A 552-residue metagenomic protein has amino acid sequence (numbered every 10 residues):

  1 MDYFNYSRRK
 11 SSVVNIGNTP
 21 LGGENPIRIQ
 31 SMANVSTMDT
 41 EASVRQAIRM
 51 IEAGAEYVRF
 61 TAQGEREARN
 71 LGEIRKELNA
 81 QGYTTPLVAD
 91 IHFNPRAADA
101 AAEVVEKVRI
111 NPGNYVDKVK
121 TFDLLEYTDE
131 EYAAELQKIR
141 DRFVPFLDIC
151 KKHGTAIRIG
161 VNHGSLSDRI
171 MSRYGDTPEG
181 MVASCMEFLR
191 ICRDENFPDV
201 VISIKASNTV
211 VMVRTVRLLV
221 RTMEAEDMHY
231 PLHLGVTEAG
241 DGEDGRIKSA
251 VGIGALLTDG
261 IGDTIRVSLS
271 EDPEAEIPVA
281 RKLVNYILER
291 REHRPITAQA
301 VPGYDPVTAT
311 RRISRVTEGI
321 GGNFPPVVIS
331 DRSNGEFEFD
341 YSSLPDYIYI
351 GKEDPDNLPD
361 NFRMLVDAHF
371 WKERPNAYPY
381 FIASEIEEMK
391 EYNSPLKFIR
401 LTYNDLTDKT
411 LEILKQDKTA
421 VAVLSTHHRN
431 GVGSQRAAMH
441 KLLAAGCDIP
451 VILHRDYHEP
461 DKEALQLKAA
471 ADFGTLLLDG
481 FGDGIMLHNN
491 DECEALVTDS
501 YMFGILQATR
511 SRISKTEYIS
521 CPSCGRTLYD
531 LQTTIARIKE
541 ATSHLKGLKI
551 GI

Functional and structural regions predicted by a protein language model:
D2, A55-E187, V316-G319, V328-G433 (+1 more regions): Active-site beta->alpha loop and helix N-cap motifs at the rims of alpha/beta catalytic domains
D2-G22, Q30-T37, V307-F337: N-terminal basic/disordered segments at the start of proteins
S11-N25, M38, A156-L166, L283-I287 (+1 more regions): Short, compositionally biased "basic patch" segments
N15-Q30, V35-G54, V58, Q63-R66: N-terminal glycine-rich anion-binding loops that anchor highly charged ligand groups
L21, P26, N34-S36, Y115 (+9 more regions): Short, glycine-/Ser/Thr-/acidic-enriched flexible segments
T37-R49, F93-D99, S249-I253, N334-Y341 (+2 more regions): Short, acidic/polar
E126-F143, D148, I170-G321, L396 (+1 more regions): Catalytic alpha/beta core domains of metabolic enzymes, predominantly
